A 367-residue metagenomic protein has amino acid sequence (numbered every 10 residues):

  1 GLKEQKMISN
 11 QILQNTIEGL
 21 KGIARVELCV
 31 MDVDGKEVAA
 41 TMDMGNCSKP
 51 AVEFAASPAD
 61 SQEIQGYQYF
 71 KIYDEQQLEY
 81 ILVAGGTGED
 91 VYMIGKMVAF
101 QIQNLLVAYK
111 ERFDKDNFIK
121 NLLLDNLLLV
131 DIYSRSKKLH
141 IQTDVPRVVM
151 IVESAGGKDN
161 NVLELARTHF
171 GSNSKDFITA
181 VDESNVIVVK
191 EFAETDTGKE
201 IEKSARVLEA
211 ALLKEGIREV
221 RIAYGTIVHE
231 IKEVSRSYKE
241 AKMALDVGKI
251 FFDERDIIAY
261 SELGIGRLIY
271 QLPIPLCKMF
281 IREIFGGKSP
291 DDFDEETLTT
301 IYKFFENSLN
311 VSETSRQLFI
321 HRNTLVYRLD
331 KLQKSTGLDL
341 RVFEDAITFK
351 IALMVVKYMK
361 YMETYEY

Functional and structural regions predicted by a protein language model:
G1-L122, S136-H140, S172-S174, R206-A211 (+2 more regions): Alpha-helical/coil-rich non-catalytic "connector" segments in signaling and regulatory proteins
L2-K3, I132-Y367: Cytosolic nucleotide-utilizing catalytic cores of signal-transduction proteins
L128: Metal-dependent nuclease catalytic core centered on acidic motifs
